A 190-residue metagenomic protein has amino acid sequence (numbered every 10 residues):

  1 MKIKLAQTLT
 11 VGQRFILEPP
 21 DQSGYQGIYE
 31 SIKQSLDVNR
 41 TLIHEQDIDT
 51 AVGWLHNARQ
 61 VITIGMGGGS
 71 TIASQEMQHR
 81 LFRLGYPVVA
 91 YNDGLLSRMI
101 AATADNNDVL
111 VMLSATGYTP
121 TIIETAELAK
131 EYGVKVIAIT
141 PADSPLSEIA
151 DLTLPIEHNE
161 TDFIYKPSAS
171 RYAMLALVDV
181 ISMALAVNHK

Functional and structural regions predicted by a protein language model:
M1-Q46: HTH-adjacent hinge/linker in prokaryotic transcriptional regulators
G24, D47, A169, A173: Conserved acidic
E30-K33, D49-V52, D179: Amphipathic alpha-helical segments that line or abut small-molecule/effector binding pockets and mediate allosteric
Q46-R59: Glycine-rich phosphate/diphosphate-binding loops that line cofactor/substrate pockets in enzymes
H56-A176, V180-H189: Glycine-rich phosphate-binding loops that contact phosphosugars or nucleotide phosphates
